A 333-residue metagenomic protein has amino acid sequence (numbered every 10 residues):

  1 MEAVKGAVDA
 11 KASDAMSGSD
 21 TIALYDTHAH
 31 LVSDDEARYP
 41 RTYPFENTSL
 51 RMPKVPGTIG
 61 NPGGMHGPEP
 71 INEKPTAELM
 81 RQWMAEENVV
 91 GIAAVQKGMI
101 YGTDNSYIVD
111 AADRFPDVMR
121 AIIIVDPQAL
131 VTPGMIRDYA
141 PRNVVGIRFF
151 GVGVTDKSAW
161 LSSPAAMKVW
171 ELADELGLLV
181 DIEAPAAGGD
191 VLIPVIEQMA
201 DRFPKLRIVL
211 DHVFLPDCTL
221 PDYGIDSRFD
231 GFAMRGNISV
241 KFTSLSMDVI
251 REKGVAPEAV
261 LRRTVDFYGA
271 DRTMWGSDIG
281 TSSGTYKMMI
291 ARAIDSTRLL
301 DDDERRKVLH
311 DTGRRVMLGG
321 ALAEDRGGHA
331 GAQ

Functional and structural regions predicted by a protein language model:
A3, K11-Y25, A37-P40, F45-H66 (+5 more regions): Mid-to-C-terminal alpha-helical segments outside catalytic/metal-binding sites
S17-K168, L172-L176, Y223: Mid-domain alpha/beta scaffold segments of enzyme catalytic cores
D26, A93-Q96, H212, K241-S244 (+2 more regions): Short beta-strand segments
H30, K97, I124-Q128, F150-V154 (+4 more regions): Active-site beta-loop-alpha junctions enriched in small/polar residues
R81, S106-D110, E197-Q198, D230 (+2 more regions): Active-site phosphate/pyrophosphate- and oxyanion-stabilizing loops and adjacent acidic/basic residues in soluble
N105-S106, P133, I193, D222-Y223 (+2 more regions): Conserved strand-to-helix beginnings and helix N-cap segments that scaffold or border functional pockets
Y107-V118, D201-L206, A291-R298: Short, electropositive alpha-helical surface patch
V145-G146, A159-W275, R315, D325-G328 (+1 more regions): Catalytic pocket-lining loop regions of alpha/beta-barrel enzymes, especially the amidohydrolase/enolase/GH5 lineages
